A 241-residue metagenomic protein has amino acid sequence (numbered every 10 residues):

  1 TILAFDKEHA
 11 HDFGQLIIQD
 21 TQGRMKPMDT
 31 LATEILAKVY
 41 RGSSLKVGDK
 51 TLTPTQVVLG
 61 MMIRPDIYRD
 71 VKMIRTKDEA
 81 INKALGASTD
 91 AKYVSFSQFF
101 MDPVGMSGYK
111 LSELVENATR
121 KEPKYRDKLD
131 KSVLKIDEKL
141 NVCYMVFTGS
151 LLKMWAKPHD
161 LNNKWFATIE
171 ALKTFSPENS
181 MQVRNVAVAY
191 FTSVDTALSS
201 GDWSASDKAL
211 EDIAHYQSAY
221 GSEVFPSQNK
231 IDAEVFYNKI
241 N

Functional and structural regions predicted by a protein language model:
I2-A233: Soluble extramembrane regions of membrane proteins in the secretory/endomembrane system
E234-N241: Juxtamembrane/start-of-transmembrane alpha-helix segments at the extracytoplasmic/lumenal side of membrane anchors
